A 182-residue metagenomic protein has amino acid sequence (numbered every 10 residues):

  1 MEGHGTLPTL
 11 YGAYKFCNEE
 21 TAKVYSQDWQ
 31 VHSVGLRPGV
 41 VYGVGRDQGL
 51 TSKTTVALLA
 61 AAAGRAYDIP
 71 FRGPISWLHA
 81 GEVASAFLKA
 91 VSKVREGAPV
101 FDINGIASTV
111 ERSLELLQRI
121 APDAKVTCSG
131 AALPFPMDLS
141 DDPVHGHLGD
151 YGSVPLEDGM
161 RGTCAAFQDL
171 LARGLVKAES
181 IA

Functional and structural regions predicted by a protein language model:
G3, C17-N18, H79-E82: Conserved cofactor-binding/catalytic machinery of classical short-chain dehydrogenase/reductase
G3, V34-V41, V56-L78: A conserved pocket-lining segment of Rossmann-fold NAD(P)-dependent short-chain dehydrogenase/reductase
T6-R37, A62-A63: Active-site Tyr-X1-5-Lys
P8-Y11, G39-L50, F71-G81: Glycine-rich "substrate-gating" loop/helix at the edge of Rossmann-like oxidoreductase active sites
L10, Y14, N18, L50 (+3 more regions): Conserved donor sugar-nucleotide recognition element shared by glycan-biosynthetic enzymes
C17, T21, Y25, K53 (+2 more regions): Hydrophobic alpha-helix immediately C-terminal to the catalytic Tyr-X-X-X-Lys motif of short-chain
K23-Q27, L59, S85, S92: Short, well-ordered alpha-helices that flank and scaffold nucleotide-derived cofactor binding pockets
P70-G73, W77-A182: C-terminal substrate-binding subdomain of Rossmann-fold SDR/epimerase-dehydratase oxidoreductases
